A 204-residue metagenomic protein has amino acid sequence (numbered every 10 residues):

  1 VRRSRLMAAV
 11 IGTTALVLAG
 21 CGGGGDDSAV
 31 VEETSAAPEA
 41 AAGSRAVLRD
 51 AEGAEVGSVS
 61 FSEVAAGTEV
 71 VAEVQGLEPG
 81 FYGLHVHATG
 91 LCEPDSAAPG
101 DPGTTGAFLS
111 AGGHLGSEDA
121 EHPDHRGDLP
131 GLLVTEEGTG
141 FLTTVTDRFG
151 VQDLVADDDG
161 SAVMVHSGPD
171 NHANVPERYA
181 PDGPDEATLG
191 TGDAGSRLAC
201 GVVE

Functional and structural regions predicted by a protein language model:
R2-R5, I11-T14, G22-F81, V86-E204: N-terminal leader/targeting pre-sequences
